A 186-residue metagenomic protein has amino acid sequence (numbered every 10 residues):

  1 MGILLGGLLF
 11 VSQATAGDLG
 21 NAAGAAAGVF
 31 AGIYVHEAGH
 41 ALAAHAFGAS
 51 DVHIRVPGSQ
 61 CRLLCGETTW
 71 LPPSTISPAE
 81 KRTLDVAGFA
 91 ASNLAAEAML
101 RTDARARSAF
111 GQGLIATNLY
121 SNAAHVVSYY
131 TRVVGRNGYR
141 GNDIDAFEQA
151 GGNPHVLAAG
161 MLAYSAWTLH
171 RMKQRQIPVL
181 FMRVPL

Functional and structural regions predicted by a protein language model:
M1-N21, A41, H45-A46, S50-E67 (+2 more regions): Replace "edges of transmembrane helices
G17-I33, T75-R82: Short pre-active-site segment immediately N-terminal to the catalytic Zn-binding motif
A25-I33, F89-N93, E97, N118 (+2 more regions): Alpha-helical transmembrane spans of integral membrane proteins, capturing the lipid-embedded, hydrophobic core of TM
G32-H45, G88: Active-site recognition of the HExxH zinc-binding catalytic motif
V56-A91, A163: Multi-pass membrane catalytic core of lipid/isoprenoid biosynthesis enzymes
A79-E97, F147-G160: Membrane-interface loop-to-helix entry segments
E97-D103: Juxtamembrane "helix exit" motif at the C-terminal ends of alpha-helical transmembrane segments in multi-pass membrane
